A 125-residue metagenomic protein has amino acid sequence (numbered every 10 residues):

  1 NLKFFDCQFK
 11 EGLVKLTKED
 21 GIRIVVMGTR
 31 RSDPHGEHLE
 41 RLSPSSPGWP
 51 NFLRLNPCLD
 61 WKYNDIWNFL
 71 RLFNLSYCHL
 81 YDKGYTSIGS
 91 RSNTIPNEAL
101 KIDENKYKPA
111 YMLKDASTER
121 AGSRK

Functional and structural regions predicted by a protein language model:
N1-K125: Nucleotide-activated chemistry modules centered on ATP-dependent adenylation/adenylyltransferase
